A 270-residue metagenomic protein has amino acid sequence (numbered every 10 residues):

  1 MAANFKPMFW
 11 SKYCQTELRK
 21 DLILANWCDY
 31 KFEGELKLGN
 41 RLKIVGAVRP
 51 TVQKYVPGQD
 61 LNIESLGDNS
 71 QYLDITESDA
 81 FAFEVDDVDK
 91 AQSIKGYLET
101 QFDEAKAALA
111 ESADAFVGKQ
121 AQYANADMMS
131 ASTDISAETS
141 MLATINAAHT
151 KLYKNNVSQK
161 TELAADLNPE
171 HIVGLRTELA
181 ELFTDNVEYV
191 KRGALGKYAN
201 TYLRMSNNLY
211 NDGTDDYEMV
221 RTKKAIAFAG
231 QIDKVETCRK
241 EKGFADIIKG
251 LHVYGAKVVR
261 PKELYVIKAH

Functional and structural regions predicted by a protein language model:
A2-V52, L66-T76, S140, E178-H270: Sequence/fold signature of self-assembling virion shell proteins
N40-L42, F81-F83, E99, D103 (+1 more regions): N-terminal, well-ordered alpha-helical segments
V52-Y55, E84, S93, G174-T177 (+1 more regions): Short helix/loop capping segments that flank catalytic or ligand/cofactor-binding pockets
P57-E64: Short Gly/aromatic-enriched secondary-structure transition segments
N69-A91: Short acidic, glycine/tyrosine-flanked loop/strand segments centered on an H-E-D-like triad
D87, L167-P169, H252: Short, structured patches in soluble enzyme cores that scaffold and shape functional sites
V88-N155, V266-H270: Alpha-helical scaffold segments that mediate packing/assembly in large oligomeric complexes
A124-L195: Extended, solvent-exposed, turn-rich assembly/linker loops in the middle of proteins
